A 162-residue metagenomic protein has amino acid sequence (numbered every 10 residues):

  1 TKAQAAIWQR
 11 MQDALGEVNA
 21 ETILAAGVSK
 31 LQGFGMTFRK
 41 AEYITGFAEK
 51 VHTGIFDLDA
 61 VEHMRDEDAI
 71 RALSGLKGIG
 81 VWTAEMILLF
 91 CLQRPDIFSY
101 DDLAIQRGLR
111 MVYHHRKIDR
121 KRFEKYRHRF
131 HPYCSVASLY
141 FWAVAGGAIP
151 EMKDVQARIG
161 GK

Functional and structural regions predicted by a protein language model:
T1-K77, R129: Alpha-helical ds-nucleic-acid-binding substructure associated with the helix-hairpin-helix region of base-excision DNA
V81-K162: C-terminal accessory module of base-excision DNA glycosylases/AP lyases that mediates lesion recognition and DNA
